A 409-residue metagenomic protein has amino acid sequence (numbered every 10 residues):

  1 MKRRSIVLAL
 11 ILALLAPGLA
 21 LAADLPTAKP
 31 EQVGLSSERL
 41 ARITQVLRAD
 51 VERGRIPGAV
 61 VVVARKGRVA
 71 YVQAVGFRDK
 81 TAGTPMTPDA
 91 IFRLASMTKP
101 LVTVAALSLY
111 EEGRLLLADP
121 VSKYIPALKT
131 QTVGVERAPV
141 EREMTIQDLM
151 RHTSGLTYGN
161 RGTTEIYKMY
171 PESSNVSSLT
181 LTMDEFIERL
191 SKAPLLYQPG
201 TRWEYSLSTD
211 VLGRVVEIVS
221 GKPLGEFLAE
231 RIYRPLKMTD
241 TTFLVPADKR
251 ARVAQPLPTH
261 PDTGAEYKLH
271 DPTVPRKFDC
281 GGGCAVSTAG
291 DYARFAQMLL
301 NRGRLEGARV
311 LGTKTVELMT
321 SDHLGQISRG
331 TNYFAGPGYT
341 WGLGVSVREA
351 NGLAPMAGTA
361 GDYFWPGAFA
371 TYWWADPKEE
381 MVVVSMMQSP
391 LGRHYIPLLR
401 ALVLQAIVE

Functional and structural regions predicted by a protein language model:
M1-L8: Bacterial N-terminal signal peptides that target proteins for export
A9-G18: Bacterial N-terminal signal peptides
A20-A22: Boundary at the C-terminal end of the N-terminal hydrophobic targeting segment
P26, T132-T359: Short, surface-exposed loop or secondary-structure junction motifs that flank catalytic or metal-binding residues
P26-L94, L116, T130-E136, K268-H270 (+1 more regions): Short, conserved catalytic-motif segment at the N-terminal edge
S36, K99, T288: Short, conserved phosphate/pyrophosphate- and ester-handling motifs at nucleotide-, phospho-/glycolipid
A41-R48, V61, G67-V69, F92-V121 (+3 more regions): Active-site SXXK
W373-W374, E379-S389: Short, well-ordered beta-strand elements
